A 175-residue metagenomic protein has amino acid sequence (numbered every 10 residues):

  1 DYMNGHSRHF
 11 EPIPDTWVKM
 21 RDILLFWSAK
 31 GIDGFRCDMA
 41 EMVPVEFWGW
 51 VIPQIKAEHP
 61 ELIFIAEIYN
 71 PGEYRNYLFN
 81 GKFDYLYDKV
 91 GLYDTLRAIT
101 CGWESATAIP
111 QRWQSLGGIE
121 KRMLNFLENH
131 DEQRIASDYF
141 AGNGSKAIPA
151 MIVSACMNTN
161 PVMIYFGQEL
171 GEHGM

Functional and structural regions predicted by a protein language model:
D1-F26, V51, A57: Substrate-binding/active-site clefts of carbohydrate-active enzymes
M3, F10-E11, D38-M39, S137-D138: Short, contiguous strand/loop micro-motifs
P12-K19, V43, F47, E104-S105 (+1 more regions): Soluble or luminal CAZymes and related metallo-dependent hydrolases
D22-L25, D33-M123, V153, G171-M175: Active-site-proximal helices and loops of the catalytic beta/alpha 8
L78-N80, K121-E128, R134-A141, P149-M175: Aromatic/acidic polysaccharide-binding cleft in carbohydrate-active enzymes
K89, E128-N129: Active-site donor-binding loop signature of nucleotide-sugar glycosyltransferases
